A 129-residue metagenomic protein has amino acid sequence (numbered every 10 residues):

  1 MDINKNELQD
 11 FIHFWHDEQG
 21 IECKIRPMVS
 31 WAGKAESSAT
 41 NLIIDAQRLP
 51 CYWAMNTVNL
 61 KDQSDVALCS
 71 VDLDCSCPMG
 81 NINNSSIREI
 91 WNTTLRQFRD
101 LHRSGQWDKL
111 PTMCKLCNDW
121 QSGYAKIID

Functional and structural regions predicted by a protein language model:
M1-N6: Conserved strand-turn element in the central/C-terminal portion of the radical SAM core barrel that lines
H13-A46, D65-Y124: C-terminal accessory region of radical SAM enzymes
C51-A54: Short, small/polar residue-rich loop motifs at catalytic or cofactor-binding pockets
T57: Short hydrophobic/aromatic beta-strand element in the GNAT-like acyltransferase core that lines or flanks the acyl-donor
L60-Q63: Short, acidic, Ser/Thr-enriched surface-loop or helix-capping motifs
A125-D129: Short cysteine/histidine-rich zinc-coordinating motifs and their immediately flanking basic loops
